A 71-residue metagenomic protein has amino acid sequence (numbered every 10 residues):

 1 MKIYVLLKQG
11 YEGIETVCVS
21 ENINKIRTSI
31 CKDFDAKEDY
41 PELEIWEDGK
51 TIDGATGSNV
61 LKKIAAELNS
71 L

Functional and structural regions predicted by a protein language model:
M1-E15, L43: Short aromatic-glycine-(Arg/Gly/Cys) micro-motifs in beta-strand/loop hairpins
V5, N22, N59-V60: Short, low-complexity interaction segments enriched in Ser/Thr/Pro/Gly
L7-K8, E21, I45-D48: Surface-exposed beta-strand edges and flanking loops
E12-N24: A short, exposed loop/beta-hairpin motif centered on an aromatic-Gly-Thr core
K25-I30: Short amphipathic alpha-helices within nucleic acid-binding modules
C31-L71: Short, mixed-charge low-complexity intrinsically disordered segments
